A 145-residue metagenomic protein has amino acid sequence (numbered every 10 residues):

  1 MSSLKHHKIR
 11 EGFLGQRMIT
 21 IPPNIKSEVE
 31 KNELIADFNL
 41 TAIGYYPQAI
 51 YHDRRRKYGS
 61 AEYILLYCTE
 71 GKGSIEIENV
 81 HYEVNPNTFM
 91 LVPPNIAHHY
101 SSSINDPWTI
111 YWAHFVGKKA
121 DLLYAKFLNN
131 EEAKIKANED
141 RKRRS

Functional and structural regions predicted by a protein language model:
M1-N39, R56: A short, N-terminal "cap"/entry segment at the start of jelly-roll beta-barrel domains of the cupin/DSBH fold
S2-I9, Y111, F115, E132-N138: Short, surface-exposed, charge-dense and proline/glycine-enriched linear segments
R10, R17, R54-K57, K119 (+1 more regions): Arginine residue identity/basic-tract feature
I19-I21, Y82, A133-A137: Generic detection of short hydrophobic beta-strand segments and adjacent strand-loop junctions
E28, L122-S145: Amphipathic alpha-helical segments enriched in hydrophobic/aromatic residues interleaved with Lys/Arg
I35-E131: N-terminal regulatory/effector-sensing and dimerization cores that precede helix-turn-helix DNA-binding domains
